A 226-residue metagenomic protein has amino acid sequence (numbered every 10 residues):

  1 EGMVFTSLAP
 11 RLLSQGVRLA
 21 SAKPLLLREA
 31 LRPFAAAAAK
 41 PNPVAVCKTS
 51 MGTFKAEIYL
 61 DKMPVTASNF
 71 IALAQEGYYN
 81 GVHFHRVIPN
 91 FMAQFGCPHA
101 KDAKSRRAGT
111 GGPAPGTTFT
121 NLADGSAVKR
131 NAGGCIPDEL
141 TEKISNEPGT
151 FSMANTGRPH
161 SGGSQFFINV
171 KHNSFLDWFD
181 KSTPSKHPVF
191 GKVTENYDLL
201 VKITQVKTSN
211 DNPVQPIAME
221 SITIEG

Functional and structural regions predicted by a protein language model:
F5-G226: Cyclophilin-like peptidyl-prolyl cis-trans isomerases
